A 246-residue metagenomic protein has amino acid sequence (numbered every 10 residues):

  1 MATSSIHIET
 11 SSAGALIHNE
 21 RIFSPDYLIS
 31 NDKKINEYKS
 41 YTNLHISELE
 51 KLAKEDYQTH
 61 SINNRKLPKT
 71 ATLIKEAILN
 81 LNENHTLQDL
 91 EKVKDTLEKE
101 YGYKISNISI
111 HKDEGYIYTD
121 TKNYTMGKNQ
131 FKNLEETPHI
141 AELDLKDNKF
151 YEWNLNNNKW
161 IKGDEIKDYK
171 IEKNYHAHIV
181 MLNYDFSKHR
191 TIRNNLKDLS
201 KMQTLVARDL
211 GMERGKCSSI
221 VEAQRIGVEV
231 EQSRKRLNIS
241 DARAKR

Functional and structural regions predicted by a protein language model:
M1-R246: N-terminal nicking endonuclease/strand-transfer module with a His-rich metal-binding environment and a catalytic Tyr
